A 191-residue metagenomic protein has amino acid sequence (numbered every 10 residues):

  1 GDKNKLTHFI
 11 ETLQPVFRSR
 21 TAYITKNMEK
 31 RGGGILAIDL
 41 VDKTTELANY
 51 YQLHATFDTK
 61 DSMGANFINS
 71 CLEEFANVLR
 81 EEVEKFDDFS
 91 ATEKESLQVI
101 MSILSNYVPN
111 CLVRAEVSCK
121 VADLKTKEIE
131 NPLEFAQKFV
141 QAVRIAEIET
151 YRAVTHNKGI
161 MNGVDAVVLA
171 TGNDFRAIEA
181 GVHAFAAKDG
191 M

Functional and structural regions predicted by a protein language model:
G1, Y51-T59: Short, hydrophobic beta-strand segments
G1-T44: Hydrophobic alpha-helical hairpins/lids featuring a short glycine-rich hinge
I10, Q14, R18, Y50 (+3 more regions): Hydrophobic, well-ordered secondary-structure segments
A37-I38, D61, A76, E84 (+1 more regions): Conserved catalytic cores of very large enzyme subunits
L47-N49, E95: Short flexible coil/turn linkers enriched for glycine and charged/polar residues that connect secondary-structure
T56-D61, I145-E149: Glycine- and acidic
G64: Glycine-rich ThDP/TPP pyrophosphate-binding loop and its adjacent helix/strand module within ThDP-dependent enzymes
S70-R80, F89-E93, L97-M191: Glycine-rich anion/phosphate-binding loop at the beta-strand->alpha-helix junction
